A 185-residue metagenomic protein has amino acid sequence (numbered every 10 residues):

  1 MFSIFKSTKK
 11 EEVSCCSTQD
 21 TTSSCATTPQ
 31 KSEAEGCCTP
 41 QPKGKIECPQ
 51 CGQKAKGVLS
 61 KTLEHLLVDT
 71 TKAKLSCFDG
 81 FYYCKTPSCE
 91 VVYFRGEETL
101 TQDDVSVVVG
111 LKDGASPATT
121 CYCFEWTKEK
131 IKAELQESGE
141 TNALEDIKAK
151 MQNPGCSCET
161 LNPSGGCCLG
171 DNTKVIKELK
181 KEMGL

Functional and structural regions predicted by a protein language model:
K6-Q41: N-terminal intrinsically disordered, low-complexity tails
G36-K43, A73-F78, K112-A115: Short, flexible, mixed-charge glycine/proline-rich loop motifs that serve as phosphate/nucleic-acid-contacting
C48-C51, C84-T86, C121: Short cysteine-rich clusters marking metal-coordination/redox-active sites
G52-L75: Short recognition patches in nucleic-acid-associated and regulatory proteins
K56-G57, C89, F94, W126: Short functional micro-motifs and their immediate structural scaffolds
L59-L66, F94-S106, K132-Q136, C168-D171: Short cysteine/histidine-rich zinc-coordinating motifs and their immediately flanking basic loops
S76-Q102: Short metal-binding segments enriched for Cys and/or His
Y82, P87, Q152-L185: Long, compositionally biased
